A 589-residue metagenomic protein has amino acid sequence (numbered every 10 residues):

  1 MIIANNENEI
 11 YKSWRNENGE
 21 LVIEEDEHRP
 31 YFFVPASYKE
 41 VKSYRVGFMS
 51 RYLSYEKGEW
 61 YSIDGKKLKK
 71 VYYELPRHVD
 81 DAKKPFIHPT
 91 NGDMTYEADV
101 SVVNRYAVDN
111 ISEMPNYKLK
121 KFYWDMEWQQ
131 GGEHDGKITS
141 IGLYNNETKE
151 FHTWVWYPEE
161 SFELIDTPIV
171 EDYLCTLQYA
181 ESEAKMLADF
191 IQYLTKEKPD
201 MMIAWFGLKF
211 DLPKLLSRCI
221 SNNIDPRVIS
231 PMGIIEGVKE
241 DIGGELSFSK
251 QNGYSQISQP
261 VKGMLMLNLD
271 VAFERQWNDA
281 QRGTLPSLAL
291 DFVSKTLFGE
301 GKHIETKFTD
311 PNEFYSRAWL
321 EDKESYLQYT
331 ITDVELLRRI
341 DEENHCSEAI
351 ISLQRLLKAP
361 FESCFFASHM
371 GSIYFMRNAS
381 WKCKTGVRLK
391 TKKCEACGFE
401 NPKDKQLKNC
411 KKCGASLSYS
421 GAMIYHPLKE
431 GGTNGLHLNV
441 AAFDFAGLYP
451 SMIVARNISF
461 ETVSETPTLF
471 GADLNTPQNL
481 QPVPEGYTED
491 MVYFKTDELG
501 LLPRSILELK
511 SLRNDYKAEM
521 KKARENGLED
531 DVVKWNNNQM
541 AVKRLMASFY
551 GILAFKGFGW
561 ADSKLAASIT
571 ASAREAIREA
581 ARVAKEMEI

Functional and structural regions predicted by a protein language model:
M1-K198, T332, L336-R355, A359-K393 (+5 more regions): DnaQ-like (DEDDh/DEDDy) 3′-5′ exonuclease domain used for proofreading and 3′-end trimming on nucleic acids
M94-S101, F445-L448, V454, S459 (+1 more regions): Conserved catalytic core of nucleic-acid polymerases
W124, L267-N268, F273, N434-Y449 (+1 more regions): Conserved catalytic palm subdomain of right-hand nucleotidyl-transferase polymerases, strongest for RNA-directed enzymes
F151-W154, E160-L164, L174-L177, K198 (+2 more regions): Active-site-proximal helix-loop-helix substrate-binding element of RNase H-like nuclease domains
F190-K214: Proline-aspartate-enriched helix->loop->beta-strand connector
T296, N401, L417: Cys/His-rich microdomains that often coordinate metals
D310-C397, C413-N457, T466, L528-E575 (+1 more regions): Common nucleic-acid-contacting/processivity interface regions adjacent to the catalytic cores of nucleic-acid enzymes
D404-A415: Cysteine-rich micro-motifs
